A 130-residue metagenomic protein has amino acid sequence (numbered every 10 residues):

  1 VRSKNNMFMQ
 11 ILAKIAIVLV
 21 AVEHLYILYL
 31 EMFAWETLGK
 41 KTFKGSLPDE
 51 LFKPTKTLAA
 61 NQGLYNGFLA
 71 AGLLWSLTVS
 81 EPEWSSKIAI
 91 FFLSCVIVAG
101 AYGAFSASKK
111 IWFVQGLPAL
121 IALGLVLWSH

Functional and structural regions predicted by a protein language model:
V1-F8: Short, Lys/Arg-enriched N-terminal segments with co-localized hydrophobic residues within the first ~10-30 amino acids
L12-F33: N-terminal signal-anchor transmembrane alpha helix
V22-L25, A71-L74, A101, L120 (+1 more regions): Generic alpha-helical transmembrane segments of integral inner-membrane proteins, especially permease/transport modules
F33-T55: Cytosolic, membrane-interface loops and tails of multi-pass inner-membrane proteins
L51-F68: Interfacial helix-start motif at the membrane-water boundary
G63-G103: Mid-chain, well-packed structural core segment of small domains
V96-L117: C-terminal structural segments of small proteins and small subunits
V126-H130: Juxtamembrane boundary at the C-terminal end of a transmembrane helix
